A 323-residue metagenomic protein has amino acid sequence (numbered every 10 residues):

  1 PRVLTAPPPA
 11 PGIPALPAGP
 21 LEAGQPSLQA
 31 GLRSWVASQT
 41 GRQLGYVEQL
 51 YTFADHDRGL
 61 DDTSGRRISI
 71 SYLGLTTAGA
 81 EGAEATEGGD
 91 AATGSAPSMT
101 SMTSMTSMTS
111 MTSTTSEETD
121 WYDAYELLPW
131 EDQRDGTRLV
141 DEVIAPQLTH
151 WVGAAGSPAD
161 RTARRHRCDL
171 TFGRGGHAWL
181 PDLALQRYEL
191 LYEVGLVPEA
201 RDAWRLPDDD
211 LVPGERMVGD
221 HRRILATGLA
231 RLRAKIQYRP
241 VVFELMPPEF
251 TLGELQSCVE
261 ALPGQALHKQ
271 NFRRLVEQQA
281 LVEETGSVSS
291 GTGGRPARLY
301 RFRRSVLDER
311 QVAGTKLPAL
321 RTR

Functional and structural regions predicted by a protein language model:
P1-R42, L50-D55, K235-E260: Conserved Nudix-box catalytic region and its N-terminal flanking loop in Nudix hydrolases and closely related
A30-G82, T115-P198, K235-V242, Q279-E283: Active-site segment of metal-dependent pyrophosphate-handling enzymes, primarily the Nudix hydrolase catalytic core
G74, A280-R323: Long, intrinsically disordered, low-complexity Ser/Thr/Pro-rich regulatory/activation regions of nuclear proteins
G82, G88-G89, G94: Residue-identity detector for glycine
A92-S116: Ser/Thr/Pro-rich low-complexity tandem-repeat tracts
G175-R231: Long, low-complexity, charged/polar intrinsically disordered regions in eukaryotic proteins
E244, C258-A261, Q265, K269 (+1 more regions): C-terminal target-recognition/interaction regions appended to catalytic cores
A266-G286: Charge-enriched amphipathic alpha-helical scaffolds
